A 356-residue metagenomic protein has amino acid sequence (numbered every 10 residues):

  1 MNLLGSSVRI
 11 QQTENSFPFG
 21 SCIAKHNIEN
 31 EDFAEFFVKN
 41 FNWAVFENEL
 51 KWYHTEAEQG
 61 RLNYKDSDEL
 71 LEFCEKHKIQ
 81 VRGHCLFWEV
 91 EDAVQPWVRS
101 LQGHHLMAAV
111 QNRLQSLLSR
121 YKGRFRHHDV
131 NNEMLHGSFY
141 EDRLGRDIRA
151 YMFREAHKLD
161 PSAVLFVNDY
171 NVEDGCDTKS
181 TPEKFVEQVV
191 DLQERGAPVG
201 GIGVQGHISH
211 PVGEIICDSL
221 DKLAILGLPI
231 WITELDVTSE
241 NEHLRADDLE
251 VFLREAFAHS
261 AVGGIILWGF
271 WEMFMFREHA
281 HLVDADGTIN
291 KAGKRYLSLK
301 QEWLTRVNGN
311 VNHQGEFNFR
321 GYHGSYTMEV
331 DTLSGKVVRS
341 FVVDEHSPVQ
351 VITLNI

Functional and structural regions predicted by a protein language model:
L4-W43, E47: Boundary/entry segment of secreted carbohydrate-active catalytic domains
R9, E56, A93, V98-R99 (+9 more regions): Aromatic-rich peripheral "rim/lid" segments of glycoside hydrolase catalytic domains that contact and position glycan
T13-H26, H127-V130, M152-P182, G201 (+2 more regions): Aromatic-lined carbohydrate-recognition surfaces of secreted/lumenal glycan-active proteins
C22-A34, W52-K65, D92, L135-G145 (+4 more regions): Acidic-and-aromatic substrate-binding clefts and catalytic sites of carbohydrate-active enzymes
A24-N40, M107-L118, K179-L192, I216 (+1 more regions): Short, acidic/polar
K39, W43-A57, D66-D174: Substrate-binding cleft and catalytic face of glycoside hydrolase catalytic domains, especially the flexible beta-alpha
H77-L86, A197, Q205-V212, W271: His-enriched metal-coordination microenvironments in redox/metal-binding proteins
S162, N168-D174, K179-S239: Acidic/histidine-rich catalytic cores of soluble enzymes
